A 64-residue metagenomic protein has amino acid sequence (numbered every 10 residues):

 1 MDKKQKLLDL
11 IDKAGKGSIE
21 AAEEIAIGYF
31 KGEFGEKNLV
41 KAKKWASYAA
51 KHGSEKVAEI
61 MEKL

Functional and structural regions predicted by a protein language model:
M1, E55-L64: TPR/TPR-like alpha-solenoid helical repeat scaffolds
M1-D9, E36-K44: Structural signature of tandem alpha-helical TPR/SEL1-like repeats, specifically the intra-repeat loop/turn
L7, I11, I19, E23-I27: Alpha-helical tetratricopeptide repeat
I11, E23, K43-K44, E59: TPR/TPR-like alpha-solenoid signature
I11-K13, A49: Canonical positions in the second alpha-helix
G15-S18, K31-E33, H52-S54: Short helix-capping/linker turns of helical repeat alpha-solenoids
E24-K31, I60-L64: Hydrophobic face of amphipathic alpha-helices that form TPR/SEL1-like repeat modules and related alpha-solenoid
